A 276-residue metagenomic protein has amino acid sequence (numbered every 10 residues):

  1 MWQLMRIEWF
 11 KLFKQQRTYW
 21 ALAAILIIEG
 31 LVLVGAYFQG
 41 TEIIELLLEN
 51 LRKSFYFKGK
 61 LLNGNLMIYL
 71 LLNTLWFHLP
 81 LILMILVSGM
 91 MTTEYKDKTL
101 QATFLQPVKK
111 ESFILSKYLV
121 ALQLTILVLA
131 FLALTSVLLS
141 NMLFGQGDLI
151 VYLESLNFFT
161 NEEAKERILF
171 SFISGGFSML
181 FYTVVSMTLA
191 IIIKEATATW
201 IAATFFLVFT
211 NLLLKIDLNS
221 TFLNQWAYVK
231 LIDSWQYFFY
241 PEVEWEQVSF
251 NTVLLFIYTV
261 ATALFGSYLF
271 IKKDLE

Functional and structural regions predicted by a protein language model:
M1-L26: Aromatic- and glycine-rich beta-strand/loop motifs that create alpha-glucan
W2, A21, V32, F238-E276: Alpha-helical transmembrane segments of multi-pass membrane transporters/translocases
L22-I25, K117-Y118, A203-T204, L255: Residue-level recognition of transmembrane alpha-helices in multi-pass small-molecule transporters/permeases
E29-I85, V120-T183, M187, I191 (+1 more regions): Secretory targeting signals
L31-T41, I193-A227: Transmembrane helix segments
L83-V87, L100, T135, V185 (+3 more regions): Hydrophobic/aromatic residues in alpha-helical transmembrane segments
V87-F104, K110, L275: Transmembrane helix boundary and interhelical loop/hinge segments in multi-pass membrane proteins
K110-A121: Membrane-interface alpha-helices at helix entry/exit sites of multi-pass transporters
